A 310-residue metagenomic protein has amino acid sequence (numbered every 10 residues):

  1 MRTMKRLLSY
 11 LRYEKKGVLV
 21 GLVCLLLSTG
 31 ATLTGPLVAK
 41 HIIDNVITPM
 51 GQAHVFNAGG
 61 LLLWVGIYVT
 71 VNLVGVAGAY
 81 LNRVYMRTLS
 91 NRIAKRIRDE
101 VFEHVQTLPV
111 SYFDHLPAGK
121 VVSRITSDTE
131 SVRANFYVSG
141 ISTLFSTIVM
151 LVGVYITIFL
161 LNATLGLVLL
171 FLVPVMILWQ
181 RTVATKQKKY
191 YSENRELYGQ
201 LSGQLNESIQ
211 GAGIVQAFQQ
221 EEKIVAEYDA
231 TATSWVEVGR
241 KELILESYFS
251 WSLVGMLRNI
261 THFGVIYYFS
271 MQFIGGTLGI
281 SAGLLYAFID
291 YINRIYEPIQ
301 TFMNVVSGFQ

Functional and structural regions predicted by a protein language model:
M1-G35, I47-V65, L81-M86, S90 (+9 more regions): Membrane-integrated ABC transporters
Y10, T88, K120, R124 (+5 more regions): N-terminal turn
G17-L27, Y68, V138, S142-E193 (+1 more regions): Transmembrane helices of ABC transporter permease
V18-G78, F159-T164, F263, Y267 (+1 more regions): Transmembrane helix-loop-helix hairpins at lipid-water interfaces of multipass membrane proteins, especially the type-1
C24, A31-I47, V71-A118, V122-T126 (+8 more regions): Juxtamembrane helix-loop junctions of ABC transporter transmembrane domains
S28-L33, N72-V76, T88, R92 (+5 more regions): Residue-level hotspots within the lipid-embedded alpha helices of multi-pass solute transporters
M50, T157-F171, L245-Q310: Helix-loop-helix
V110-S111, T129-I141, K186-G203, E207 (+1 more regions): An intracellular "coupling" helix at the cytosolic face of ABC transporter transmembrane type-1 domains
